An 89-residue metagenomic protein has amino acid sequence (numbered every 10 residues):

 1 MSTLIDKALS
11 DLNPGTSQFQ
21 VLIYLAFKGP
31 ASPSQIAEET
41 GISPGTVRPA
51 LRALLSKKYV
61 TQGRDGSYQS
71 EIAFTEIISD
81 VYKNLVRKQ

Functional and structural regions predicted by a protein language model:
M1-L4: Basic, low-complexity segments
K7-Q18, S32, D65-V86: Short, cationic-aromatic polyanion-contact patches
F19-I23: Pre-recognition alpha-helix immediately N-terminal to the DNA-recognition helix within helix-turn-helix or winged-helix
L25-K28: Short helix-capping/hinge SLiMs at alpha-helix to coil transitions
Q35-E38: A short acidic, leucine-rich amphipathic alpha-helix
I42-S56: Short amphipathic alpha-helical interaction segments
L55-D65: A short, conserved structural fragment
